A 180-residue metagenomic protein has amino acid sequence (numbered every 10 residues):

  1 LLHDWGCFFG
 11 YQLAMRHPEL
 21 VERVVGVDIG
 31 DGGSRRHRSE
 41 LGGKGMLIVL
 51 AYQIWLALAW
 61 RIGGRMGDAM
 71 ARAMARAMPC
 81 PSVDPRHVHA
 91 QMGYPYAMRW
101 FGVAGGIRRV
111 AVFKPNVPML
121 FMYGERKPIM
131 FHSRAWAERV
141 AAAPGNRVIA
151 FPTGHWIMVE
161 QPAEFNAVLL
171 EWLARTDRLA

Functional and structural regions predicted by a protein language model:
L2-C7: Conserved alpha/beta-hydrolase "nucleophile elbow" surrounding the catalytic nucleophile
F8-T153, D177: Flexible "cap/lid" subdomain of the alpha/beta-hydrolase fold that forms the substrate-access gate
T153-N166: Catalytic histidine-centered segment of alpha/beta-hydrolase-like enzymes
V168-L179: C-terminal alpha-helix
